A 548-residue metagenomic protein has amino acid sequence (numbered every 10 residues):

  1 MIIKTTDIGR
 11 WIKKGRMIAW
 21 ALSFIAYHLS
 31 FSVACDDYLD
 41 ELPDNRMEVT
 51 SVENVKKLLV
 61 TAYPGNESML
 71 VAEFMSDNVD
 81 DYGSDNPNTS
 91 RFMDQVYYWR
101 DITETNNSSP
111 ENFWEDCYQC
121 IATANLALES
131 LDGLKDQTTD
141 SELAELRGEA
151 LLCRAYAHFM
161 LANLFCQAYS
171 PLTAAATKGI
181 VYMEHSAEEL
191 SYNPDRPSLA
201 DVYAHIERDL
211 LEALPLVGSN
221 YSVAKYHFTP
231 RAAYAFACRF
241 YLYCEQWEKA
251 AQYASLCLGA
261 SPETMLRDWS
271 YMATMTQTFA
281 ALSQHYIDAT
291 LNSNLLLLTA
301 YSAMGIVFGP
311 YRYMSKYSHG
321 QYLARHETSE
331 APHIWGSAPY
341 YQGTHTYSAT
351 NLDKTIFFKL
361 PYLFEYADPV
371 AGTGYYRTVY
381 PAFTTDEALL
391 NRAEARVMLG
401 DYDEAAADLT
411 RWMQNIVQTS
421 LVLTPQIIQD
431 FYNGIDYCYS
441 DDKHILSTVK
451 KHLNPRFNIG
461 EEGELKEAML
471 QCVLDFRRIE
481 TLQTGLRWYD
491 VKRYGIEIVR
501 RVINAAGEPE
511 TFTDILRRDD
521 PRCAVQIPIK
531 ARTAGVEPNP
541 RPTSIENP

Functional and structural regions predicted by a protein language model:
A34-G83, Q321-Y322, H326, G495-P548: Membrane-proximal, proline-rich intrinsically disordered regions
C35-D36, R231-S270, A531-N547: Aromatic-residue-lined binding/catalytic grooves and analogous aromatic/hydrophobic interfacial grooves in multimeric
M93-C166, P197, E212-G218, T373-Y380 (+2 more regions): Conserved, well-structured interaction surfaces
I121-A124, Y203, L210, A254 (+2 more regions): Inward-facing hydrophobic residues that define packing positions of alpha-helical scaffold repeats
A251-D386, T419-G460, E480, L486 (+1 more regions): Hydrophobic-face positions in mid-chain alpha helices that act as interaction patches
